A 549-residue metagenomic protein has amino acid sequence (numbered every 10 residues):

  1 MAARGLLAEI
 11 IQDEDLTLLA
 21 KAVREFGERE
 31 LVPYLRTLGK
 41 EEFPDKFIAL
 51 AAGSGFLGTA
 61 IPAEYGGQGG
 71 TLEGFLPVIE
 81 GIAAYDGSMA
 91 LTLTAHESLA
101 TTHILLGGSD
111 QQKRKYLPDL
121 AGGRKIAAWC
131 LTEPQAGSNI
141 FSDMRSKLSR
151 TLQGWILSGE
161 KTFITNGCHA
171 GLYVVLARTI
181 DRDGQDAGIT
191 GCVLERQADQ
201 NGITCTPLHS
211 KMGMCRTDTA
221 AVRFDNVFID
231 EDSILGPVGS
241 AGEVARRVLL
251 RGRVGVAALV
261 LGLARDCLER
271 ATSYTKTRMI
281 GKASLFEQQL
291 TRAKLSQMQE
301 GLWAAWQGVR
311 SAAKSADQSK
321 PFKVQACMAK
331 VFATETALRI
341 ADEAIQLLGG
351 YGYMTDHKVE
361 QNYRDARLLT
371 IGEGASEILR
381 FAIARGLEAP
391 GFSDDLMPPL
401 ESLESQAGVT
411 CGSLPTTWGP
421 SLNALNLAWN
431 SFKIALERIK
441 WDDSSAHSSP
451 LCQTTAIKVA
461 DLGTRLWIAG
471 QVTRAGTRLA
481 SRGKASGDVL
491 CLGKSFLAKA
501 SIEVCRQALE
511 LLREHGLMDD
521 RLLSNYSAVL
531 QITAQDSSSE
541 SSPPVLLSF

Functional and structural regions predicted by a protein language model:
M1-A84, G107, G123, R150-W155 (+2 more regions): Alpha-helical interface subdomain recognition
G55, I79-A83, A177, L194-D199 (+1 more regions): Short Ser/Thr-interspersed hydrophobic loop/turn segments at strand-loop and sheet-helix junctions that line or gate
G87, L91-Q111, I140, L148-S149: N-terminal glycine-rich flavin-associated loop
G123-T132: A short, Trp-centered hydrophobic/proline-enriched beta-strand micro-motif
Q135-N139, F163-N166, R182-D183, K211-D218: Short Gly/Pro-enriched turn/cap motifs at secondary-structure boundaries
D143, D199-D230: Flexible, small-/acidic-enriched active-site or ligand-binding loops
S158-T204: A short core secondary-structure module
N226-V244: Long, acidic (Asp/Glu-rich), low-complexity accessory segments flanking structured domains
